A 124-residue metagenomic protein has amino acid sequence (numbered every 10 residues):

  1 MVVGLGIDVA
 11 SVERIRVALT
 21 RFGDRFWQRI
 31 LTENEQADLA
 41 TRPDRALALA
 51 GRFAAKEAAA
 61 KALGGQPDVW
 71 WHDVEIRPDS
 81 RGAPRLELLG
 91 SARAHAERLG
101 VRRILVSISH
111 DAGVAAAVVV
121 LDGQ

Functional and structural regions predicted by a protein language model:
M1-Q124: Core catalytic alpha/beta fold that binds nucleotide/phospho-ligands
